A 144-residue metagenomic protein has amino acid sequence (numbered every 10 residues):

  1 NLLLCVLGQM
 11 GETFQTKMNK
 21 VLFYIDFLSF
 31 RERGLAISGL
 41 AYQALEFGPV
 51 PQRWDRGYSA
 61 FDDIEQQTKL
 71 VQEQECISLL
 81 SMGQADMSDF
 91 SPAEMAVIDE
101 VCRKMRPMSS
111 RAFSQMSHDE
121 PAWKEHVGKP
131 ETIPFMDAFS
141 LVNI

Functional and structural regions predicted by a protein language model:
N1-I144: Domain-edge interaction signal
